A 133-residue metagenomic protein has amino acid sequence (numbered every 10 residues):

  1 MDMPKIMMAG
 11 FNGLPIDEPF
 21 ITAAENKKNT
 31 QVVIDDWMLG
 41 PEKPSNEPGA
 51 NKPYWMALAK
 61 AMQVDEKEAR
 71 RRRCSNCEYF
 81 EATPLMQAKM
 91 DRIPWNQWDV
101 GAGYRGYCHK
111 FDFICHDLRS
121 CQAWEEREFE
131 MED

Functional and structural regions predicted by a protein language model:
D2-D133: Cysteine-centered metal-binding/redox modules
